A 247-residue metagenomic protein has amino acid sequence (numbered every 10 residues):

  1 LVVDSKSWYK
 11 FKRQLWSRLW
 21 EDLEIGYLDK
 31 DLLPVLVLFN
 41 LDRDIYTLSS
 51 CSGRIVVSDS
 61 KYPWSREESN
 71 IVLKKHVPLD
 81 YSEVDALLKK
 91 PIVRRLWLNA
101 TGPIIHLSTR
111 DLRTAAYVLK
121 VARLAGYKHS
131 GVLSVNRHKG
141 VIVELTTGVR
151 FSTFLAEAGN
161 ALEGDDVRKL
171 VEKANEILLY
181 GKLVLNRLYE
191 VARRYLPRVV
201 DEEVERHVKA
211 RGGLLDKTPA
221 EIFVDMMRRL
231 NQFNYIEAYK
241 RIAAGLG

Functional and structural regions predicted by a protein language model:
L1-P91, R168-G247: N-terminal, charge-rich interaction modules
L96-A100: Duplex nucleic acid-engaging cores and interfaces of nucleic-acid transaction enzymes
P103-T109: Short cationic amphipathic helices and targeting signals
R110-T114: Helix N-cap motif at beta-to-alpha junctions
V121, A125-E203: Helix-rich interaction surfaces within compact, conserved domain-sized segments that mediate assembly or partner
